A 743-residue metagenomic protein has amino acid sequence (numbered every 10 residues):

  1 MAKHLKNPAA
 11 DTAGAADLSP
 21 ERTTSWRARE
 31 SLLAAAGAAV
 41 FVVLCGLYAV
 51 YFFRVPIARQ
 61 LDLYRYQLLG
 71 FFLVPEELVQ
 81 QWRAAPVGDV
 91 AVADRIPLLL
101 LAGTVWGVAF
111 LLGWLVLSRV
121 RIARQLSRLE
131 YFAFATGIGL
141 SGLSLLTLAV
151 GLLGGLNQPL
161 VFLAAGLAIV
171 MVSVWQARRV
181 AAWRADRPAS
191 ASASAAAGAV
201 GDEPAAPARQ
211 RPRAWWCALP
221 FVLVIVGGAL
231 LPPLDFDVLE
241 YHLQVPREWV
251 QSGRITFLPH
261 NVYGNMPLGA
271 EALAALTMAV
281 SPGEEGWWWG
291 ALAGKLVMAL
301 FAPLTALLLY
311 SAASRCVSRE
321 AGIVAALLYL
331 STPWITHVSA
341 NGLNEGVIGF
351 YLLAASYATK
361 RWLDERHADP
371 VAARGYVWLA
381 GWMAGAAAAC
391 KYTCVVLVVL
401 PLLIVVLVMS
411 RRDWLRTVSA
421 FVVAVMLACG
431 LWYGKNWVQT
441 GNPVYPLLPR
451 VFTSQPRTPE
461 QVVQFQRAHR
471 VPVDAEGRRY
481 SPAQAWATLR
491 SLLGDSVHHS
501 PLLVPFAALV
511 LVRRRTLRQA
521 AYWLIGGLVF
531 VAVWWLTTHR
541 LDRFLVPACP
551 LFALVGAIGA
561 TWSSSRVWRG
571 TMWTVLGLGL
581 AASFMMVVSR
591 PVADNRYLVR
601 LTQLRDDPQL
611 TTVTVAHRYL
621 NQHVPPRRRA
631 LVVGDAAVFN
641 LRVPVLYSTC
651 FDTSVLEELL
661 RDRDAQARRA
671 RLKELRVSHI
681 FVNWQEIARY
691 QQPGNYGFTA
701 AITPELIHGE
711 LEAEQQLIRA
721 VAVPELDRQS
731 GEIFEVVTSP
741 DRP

Functional and structural regions predicted by a protein language model:
A2-A193, A197-G201, R668-R669: Membrane-embedded, hydrophobic transmembrane alpha-helices
V108-L111, A306-Y310, V406, Q484-A520 (+1 more regions): Hydrophobic, aromatic-rich transmembrane alpha-helices and their immediate juxtamembrane boundary segments
I122-A135, W288-L292, L307-S331, F350 (+2 more regions): Transmembrane-helix signature of polytopic, membrane-embedded enzymes that assemble or transfer cell-envelope glycans
A214-A218, E320, A373-W382, V398-V405 (+3 more regions): Signature aromatic-anchored transmembrane alpha helix within multi-pass, membrane-resident enzymes that catalyze glycan
W216-V222, I323-A325, Y329, W382-A384 (+4 more regions): Transmembrane alpha-helix segments characteristic of polytopic inner-membrane glycan-assembly/cell-envelope
P233-D237, H242-Q244, M572-Y619, A636-V638: Membrane-proximal, lumen/periplasm-facing interface regions of secretory-pathway glyco- and lipid-modifying enzymes
R247, E345-I348, A387-Y392, V396 (+1 more regions): Hydrophobic/aromatic-rich transmembrane helices and adjacent perimembrane loops
Q609-C650, V677-A688: Short periplasmic/luminal acceptor-recognition loop of GT-C membrane glycosyltransferases, typified by
